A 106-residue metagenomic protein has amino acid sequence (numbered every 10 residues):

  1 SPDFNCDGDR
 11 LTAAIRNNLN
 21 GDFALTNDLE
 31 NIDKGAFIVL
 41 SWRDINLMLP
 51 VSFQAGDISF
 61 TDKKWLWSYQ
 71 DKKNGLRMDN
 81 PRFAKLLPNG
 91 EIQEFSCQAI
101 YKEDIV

Functional and structural regions predicted by a protein language model:
S1-V106: Cysteine-centric segments in proteins
